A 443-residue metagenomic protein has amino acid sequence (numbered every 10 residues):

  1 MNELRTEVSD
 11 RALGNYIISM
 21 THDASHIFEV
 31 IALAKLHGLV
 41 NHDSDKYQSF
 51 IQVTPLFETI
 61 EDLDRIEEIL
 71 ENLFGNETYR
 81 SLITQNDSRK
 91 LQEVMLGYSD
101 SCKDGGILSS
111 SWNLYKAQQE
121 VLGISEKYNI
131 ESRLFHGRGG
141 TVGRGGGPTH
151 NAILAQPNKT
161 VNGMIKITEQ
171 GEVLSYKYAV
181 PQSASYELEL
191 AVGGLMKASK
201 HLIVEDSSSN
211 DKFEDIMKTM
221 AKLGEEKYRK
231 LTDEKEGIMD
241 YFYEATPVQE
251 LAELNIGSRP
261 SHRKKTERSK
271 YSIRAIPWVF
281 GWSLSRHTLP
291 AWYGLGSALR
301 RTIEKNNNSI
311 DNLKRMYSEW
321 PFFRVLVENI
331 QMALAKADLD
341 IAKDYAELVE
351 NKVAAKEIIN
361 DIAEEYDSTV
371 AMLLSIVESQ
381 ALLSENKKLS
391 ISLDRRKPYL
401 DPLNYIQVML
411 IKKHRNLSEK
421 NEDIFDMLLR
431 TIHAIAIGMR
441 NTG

Functional and structural regions predicted by a protein language model:
M1, R5-D10, G97-D100, L108-Q118 (+3 more regions): Acidic, glycine-enriched catalytic cores built around paired aspartates
M1-S49, T54, E58: Structured, charged N-terminal subsegments at the starts of enzyme catalytic cores and at intra-chain domain/subunit
D23-H26, T59, G106, G140 (+2 more regions): Intrinsic-disorder/low-complexity, polar/charged segments
S25-F28, D64-R65, G143-G146, S392-Y399: Short, solvent-exposed polar/charged micro-motifs at secondary-structure junctions
A32-L36, N72-F74, L389-I391: Amphipathic alpha-helical scaffolding segments
K35-G38, E126, R229, L374: A general structural signal for alpha-helical elements within enzymatic catalytic domains
H37-L223: Catalytic or ion-translocation cores adjacent to nucleophile or general acid/base/metal-coordination motifs in diverse
